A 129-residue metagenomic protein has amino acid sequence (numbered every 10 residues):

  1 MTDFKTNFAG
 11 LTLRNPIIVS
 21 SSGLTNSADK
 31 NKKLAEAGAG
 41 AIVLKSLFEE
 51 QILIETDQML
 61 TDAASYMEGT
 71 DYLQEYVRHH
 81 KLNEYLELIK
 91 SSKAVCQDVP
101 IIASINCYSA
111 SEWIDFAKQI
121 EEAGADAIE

Functional and structural regions predicted by a protein language model:
T2-E129: Active-site entrance/lid segments in N-terminal catalytic domains of soluble metabolic enzymes
